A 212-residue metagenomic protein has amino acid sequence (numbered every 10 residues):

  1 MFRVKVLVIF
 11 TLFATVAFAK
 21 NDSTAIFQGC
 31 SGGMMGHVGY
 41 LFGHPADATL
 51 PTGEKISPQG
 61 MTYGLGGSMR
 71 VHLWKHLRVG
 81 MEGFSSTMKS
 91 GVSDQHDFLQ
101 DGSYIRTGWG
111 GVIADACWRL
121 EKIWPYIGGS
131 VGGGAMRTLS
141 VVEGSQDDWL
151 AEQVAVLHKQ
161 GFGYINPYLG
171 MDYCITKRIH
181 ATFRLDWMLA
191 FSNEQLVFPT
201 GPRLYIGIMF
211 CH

Functional and structural regions predicted by a protein language model:
M1-Q28: Cleavable N-terminal export/targeting peptides
A19-W74, C211-H212: Short glycine/proline- and aromatic-enriched beta-strand/turn motifs that initiate or cap beta-hairpins
Q28-C30, Q59-L65, Y104-G110, I123 (+2 more regions): Residues that define the transmembrane beta-barrel architecture of outer-membrane proteins
Q28-G36, L77-M81, G110-V112, P125-V131 (+3 more regions): Transmembrane beta-strands of outer-membrane beta-barrel proteins
L41-T49, T87-H96, G144-E152, T182-M188: Flexible, solvent-exposed coil segments and beta strand-coil junctions, predominantly the extracellular/periplasmic
A48-K55, Q95-S103, L150-L157, A190-Q195: Extracellular loop and loop/strand-boundary signature of outer-membrane beta-barrel proteins
V71-W149, Y173-I175, F210-H212: Gram-negative (and chloroplast) outer-membrane scaffold detector with strong preference for beta-barrel transmembrane
M88, I165-H212: Predominantly the C-terminal beta-signal and adjacent terminal strand-loop region of outer-membrane beta-barrel
